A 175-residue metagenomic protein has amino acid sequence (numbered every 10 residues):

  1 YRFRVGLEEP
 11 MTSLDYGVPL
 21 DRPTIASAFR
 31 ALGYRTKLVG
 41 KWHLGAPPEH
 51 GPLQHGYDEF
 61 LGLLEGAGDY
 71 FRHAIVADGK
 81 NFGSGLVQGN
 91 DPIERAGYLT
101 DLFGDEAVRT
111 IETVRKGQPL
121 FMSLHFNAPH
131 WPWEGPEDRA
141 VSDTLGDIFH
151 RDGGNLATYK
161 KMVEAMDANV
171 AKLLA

Functional and structural regions predicted by a protein language model:
Y1-A175: Formylglycine-dependent sulfatase
